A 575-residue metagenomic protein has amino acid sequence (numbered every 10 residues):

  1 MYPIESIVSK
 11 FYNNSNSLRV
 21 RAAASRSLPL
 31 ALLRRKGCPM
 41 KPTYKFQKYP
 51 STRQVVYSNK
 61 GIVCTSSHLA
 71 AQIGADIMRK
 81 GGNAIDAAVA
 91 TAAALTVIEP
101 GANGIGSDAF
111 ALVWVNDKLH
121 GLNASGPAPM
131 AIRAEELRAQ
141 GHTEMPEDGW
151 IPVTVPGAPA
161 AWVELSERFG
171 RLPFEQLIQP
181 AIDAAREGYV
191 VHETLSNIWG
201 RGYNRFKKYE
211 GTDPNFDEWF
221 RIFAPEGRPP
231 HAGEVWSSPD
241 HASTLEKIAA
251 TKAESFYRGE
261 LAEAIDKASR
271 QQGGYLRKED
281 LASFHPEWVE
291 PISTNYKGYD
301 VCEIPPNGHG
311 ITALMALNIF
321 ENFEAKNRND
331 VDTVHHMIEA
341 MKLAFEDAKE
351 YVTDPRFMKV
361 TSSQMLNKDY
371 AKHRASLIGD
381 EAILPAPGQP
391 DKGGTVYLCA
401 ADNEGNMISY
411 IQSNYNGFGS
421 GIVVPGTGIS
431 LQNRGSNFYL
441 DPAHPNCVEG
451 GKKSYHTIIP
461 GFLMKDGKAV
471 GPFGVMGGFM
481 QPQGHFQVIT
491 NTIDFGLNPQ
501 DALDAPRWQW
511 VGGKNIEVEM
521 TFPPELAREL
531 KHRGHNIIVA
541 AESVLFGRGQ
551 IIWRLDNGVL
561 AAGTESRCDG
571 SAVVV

Functional and structural regions predicted by a protein language model:
P3, K10-Y12, P29, R35-P39: Short, positively charged and aromatic/hydrophobic N-terminal segments
M40-D76, A84-K252, F256-R258, A262-G308 (+3 more regions): Noncatalytic scaffold domains of N-terminal-nucleophile
K41-T43, E324-N414, T427, R434 (+1 more regions): Internal maturation/activation junctions in enzymes
V97-W114, K118-G121, Y275-R277, N406-G471 (+2 more regions): Active-site rim segments in enzyme catalytic domains, especially the processed small/beta chain of N-terminal
N103-W114, V396-A400, P460-F462, R548-R554 (+1 more regions): Short beta-strand scaffold segments in enzyme catalytic cores
W288, K392-T395, H456-I458: Short, small/polar residue-rich loop motifs at catalytic or cofactor-binding pockets
E303-G308, L463-M480: Extended C-terminal regions of large enzymes
V334, K452, H485, D494-V544: Extended C-terminal subregions enriched in glycine
